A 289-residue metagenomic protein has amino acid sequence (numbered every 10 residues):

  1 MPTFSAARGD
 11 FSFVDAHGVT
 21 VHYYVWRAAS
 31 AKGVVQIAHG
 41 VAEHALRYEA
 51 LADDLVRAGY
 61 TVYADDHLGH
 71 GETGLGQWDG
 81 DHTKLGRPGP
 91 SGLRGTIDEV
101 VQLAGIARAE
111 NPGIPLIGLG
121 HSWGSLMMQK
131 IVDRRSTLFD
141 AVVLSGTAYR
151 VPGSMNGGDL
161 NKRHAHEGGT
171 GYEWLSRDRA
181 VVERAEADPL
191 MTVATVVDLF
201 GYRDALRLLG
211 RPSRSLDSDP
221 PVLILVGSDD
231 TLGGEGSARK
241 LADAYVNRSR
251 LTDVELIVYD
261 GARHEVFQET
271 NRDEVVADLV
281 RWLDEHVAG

Functional and structural regions predicted by a protein language model:
M1-A28: N-terminal cap/lid segment of alpha/beta-hydrolase-fold proteins
K32-G40: Short beta-strand element of the alpha/beta-hydrolase
H39-E43, S122-W123, S228-D229: Active-site glycine-rich loops that stabilize anionic/oxyanionic intermediates across multiple enzyme folds
A52-H82: Conserved alpha/beta-hydrolase
L85-A109: Alpha/beta-hydrolase active-site loop
L119-D198: Alpha/beta-hydrolase-fold enzymes
S176-L251: Serine-hydrolase catalytic core
R248, T252-G289: Catalytic active-site module of serine/aspartate enzymes centered on a nucleophile-bearing elbow/loop
